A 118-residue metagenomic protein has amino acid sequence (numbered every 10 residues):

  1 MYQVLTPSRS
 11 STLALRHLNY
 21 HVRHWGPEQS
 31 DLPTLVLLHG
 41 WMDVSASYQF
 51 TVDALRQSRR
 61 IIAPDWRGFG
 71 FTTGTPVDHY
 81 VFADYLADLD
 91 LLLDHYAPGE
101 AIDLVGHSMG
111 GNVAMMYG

Functional and structural regions predicted by a protein language model:
M1-V36, R56-R59, D94-E100: Alpha/beta-hydrolase fold catalytic core
T12-A14, G40, V77, V81: Pocket-edge positions in alpha/beta enzyme catalytic cores
L18, W66-V105: Active-site loop/oxyanion-hole signature of alpha/beta-hydrolase fold enzymes
H21, W25-G74: Conserved HGGG/HGGXW glycine-rich cap/lid loop of the alpha/beta-hydrolase fold
F50, M116-Y117: Active-site signature of alpha/beta-hydrolase-fold catalytic machinery across serine- and Asp/Cys-nucleophile hydrolases
L55, Y117-G118: Aromatic pocket-lining residues of Rossmann-like dinucleotide-binding sites
G106, G110, A114: Gly/Ala-rich beta-loop-alpha elbow adjacent to hydrolase catalytic centers
